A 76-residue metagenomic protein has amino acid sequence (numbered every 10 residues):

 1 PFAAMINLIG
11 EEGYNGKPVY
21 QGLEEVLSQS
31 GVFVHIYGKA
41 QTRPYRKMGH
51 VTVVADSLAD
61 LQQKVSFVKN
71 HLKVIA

Functional and structural regions predicted by a protein language model:
P1-A76: Peripheral (often C-terminal) accessory segments that flank ATP-dependent C-N-forming ligase machineries
